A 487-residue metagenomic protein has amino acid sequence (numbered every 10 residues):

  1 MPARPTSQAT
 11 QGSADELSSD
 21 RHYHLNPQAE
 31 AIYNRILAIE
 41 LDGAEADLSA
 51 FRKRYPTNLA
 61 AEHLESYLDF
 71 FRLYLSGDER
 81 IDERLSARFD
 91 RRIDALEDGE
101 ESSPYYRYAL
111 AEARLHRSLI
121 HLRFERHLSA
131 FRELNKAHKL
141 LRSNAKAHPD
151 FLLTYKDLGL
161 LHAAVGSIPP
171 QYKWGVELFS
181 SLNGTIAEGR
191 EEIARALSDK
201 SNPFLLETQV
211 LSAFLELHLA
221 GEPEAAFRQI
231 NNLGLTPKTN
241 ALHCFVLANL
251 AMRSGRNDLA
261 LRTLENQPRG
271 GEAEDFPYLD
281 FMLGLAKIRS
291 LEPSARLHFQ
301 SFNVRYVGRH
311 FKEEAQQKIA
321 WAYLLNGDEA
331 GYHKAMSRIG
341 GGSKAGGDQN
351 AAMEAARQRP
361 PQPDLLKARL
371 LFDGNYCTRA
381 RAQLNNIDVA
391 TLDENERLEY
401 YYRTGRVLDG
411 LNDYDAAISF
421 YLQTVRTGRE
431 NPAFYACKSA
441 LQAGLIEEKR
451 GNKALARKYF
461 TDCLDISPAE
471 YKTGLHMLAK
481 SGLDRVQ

Functional and structural regions predicted by a protein language model:
G12-P27, R35-A46, E65-F214, H218 (+1 more regions): Short coil/linker segments at helix-helix boundaries
D15-H22, S49-P56, D98-E101, A145-A147 (+10 more regions): Solenoid-like repeat scaffolds
H22-A29, S103-P104, L152, P169-Y172 (+9 more regions): Generic helix N-cap/helix-start motif at coil->alpha-helix transitions
P27-L41, V246, Q362-R379: Alpha-helical segment of the N-proximal tetratricopeptide repeat
Y33, Y67, Y74, E112 (+13 more regions): Residue-level recognition of tetratricopeptide repeat
I39, E125, G184, A220-G221 (+6 more regions): Residue-level detector of the short coil/turn that links helix A to helix B within each tetratricopeptide repeat
E45-S49, I81-D98, S129-R142, W174-G175 (+9 more regions): Alpha-helical repeat scaffolds
F71, H116, A164, H218 (+8 more regions): Register position in tetratricopeptide repeats
